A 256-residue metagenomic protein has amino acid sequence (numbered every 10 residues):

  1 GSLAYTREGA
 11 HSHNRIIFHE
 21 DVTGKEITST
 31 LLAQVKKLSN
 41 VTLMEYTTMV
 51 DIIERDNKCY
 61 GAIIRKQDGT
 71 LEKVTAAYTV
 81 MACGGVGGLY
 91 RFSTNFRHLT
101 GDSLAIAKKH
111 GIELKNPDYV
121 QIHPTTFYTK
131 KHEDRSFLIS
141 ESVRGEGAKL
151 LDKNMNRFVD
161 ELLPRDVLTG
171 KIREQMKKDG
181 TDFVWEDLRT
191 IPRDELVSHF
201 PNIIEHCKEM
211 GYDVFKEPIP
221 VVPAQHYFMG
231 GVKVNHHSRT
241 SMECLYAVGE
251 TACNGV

Functional and structural regions predicted by a protein language model:
G1-T70, A77-Y78, A82, T126-K130 (+1 more regions): Conserved redox-cofactor binding core of oxidoreductases
S2-T6, H11-H13, R144, L151-R165 (+4 more regions): Glycine- and aromatic-enriched mobile tails/lids
E45, V50-K58, I63-R65, H199-C253: A glycine-rich dinucleotide-binding beta-alpha-beta segment and adjacent secondary-structure elements that constitute
K73-G84, A107, L245-G249: Short hydrophobic core segments
M81-T94: Flavin (primarily FAD) binding-site architecture
N95-K108, L114: Thiamine diphosphate
I106, I112-I219: An anion/pyrophosphate-binding glycine-rich loop and adjacent beta-alpha core in soluble alpha-beta enzymes
